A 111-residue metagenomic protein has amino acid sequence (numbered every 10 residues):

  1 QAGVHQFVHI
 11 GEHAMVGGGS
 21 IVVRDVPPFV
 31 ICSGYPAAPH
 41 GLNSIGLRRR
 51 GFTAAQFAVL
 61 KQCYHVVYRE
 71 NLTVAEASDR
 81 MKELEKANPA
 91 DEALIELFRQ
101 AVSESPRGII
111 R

Functional and structural regions predicted by a protein language model:
Q1-A38: Structural signal for interior beta-strand "rungs" in well-ordered beta-sheet cores of soluble enzyme domains
Y35-R111: Terminal amphipathic alpha-helical/low-complexity segments used for targeting or macromolecular assembly
